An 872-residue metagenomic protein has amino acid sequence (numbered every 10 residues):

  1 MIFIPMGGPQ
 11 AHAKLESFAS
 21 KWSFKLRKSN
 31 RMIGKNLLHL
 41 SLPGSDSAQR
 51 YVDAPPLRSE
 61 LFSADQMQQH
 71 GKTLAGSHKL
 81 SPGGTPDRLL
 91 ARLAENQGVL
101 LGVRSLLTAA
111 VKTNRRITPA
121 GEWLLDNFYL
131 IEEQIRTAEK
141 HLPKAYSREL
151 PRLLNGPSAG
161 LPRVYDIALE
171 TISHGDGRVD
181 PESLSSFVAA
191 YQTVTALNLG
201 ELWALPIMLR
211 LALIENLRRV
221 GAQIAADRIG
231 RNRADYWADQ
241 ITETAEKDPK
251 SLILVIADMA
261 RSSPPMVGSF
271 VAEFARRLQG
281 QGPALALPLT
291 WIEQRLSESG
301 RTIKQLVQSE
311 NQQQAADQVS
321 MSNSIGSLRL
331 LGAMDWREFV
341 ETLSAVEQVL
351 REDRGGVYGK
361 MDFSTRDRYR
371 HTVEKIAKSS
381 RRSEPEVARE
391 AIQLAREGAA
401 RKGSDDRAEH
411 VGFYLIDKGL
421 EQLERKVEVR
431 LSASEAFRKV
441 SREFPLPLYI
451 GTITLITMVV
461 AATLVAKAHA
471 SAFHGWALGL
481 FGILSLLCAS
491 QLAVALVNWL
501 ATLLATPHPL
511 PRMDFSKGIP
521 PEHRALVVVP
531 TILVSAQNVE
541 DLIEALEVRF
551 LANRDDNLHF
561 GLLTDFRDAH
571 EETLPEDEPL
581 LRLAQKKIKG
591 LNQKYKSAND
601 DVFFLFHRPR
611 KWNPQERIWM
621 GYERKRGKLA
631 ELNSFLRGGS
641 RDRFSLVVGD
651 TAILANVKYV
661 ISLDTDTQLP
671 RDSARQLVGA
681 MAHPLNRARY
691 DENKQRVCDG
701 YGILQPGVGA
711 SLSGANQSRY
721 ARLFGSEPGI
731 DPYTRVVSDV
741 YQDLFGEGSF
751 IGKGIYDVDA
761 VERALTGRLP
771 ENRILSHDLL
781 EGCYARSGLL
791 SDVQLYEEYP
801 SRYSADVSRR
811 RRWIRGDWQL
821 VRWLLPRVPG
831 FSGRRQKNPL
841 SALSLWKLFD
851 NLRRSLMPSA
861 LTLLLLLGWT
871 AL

Functional and structural regions predicted by a protein language model:
G7-G8: Residue-identity detector for glycine
K14-F18, F24: Intrinsically disordered, low-complexity segments enriched in serine/proline and basic residues
W22, L26-N127, L142, E149-G156 (+11 more regions): Broad phosphate/nucleotide-binding scaffolds in NTP-utilizing and phosphate-metabolizing enzymes
N36, L40-L42, S47-L161, L211 (+5 more regions): ATP-dependent phospho-/nucleotidyl transfer catalytic cores
G160-L202, L209-A226: Active-site activation/catalytic loop segments of kinase-like enzymes and analogous catalytic loops in related
R210-R219, A436-N498, P706-G707, F750 (+1 more regions): Alpha-helical bilayer-embedded segments of polytopic membrane proteins, i.e., transmembrane/intramembrane helices
E246-R438, H508-R835: Internal catalytic domains of large membrane-associated glycosyltransferases
A495-R512: Transmembrane-cytosolic junction motif
